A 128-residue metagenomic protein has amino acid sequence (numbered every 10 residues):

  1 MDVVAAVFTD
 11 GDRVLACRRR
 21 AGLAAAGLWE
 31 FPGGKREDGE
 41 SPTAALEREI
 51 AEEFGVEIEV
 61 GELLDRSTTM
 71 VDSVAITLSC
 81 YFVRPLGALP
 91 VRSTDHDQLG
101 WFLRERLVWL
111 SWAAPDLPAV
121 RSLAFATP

Functional and structural regions predicted by a protein language model:
M1-L15, K35, R66: Conserved N-terminal beta-strand and adjoining loop/helix that marks the start of the Nudix/MutT-like hydrolase domain
D2-V4, D12, I76-S79, D97: Change "...and in nucleic-acid phosphodiester-cleaving endonucleases..." to "...and in nucleic-acid processing enzymes
G11-R13, R20, R84-A88, R104-R106: Short loop segments at secondary-structure junctions
R13-E52, V56: Conserved Nudix-box catalytic region and its N-terminal flanking loop in Nudix hydrolases and closely related
A24-L28, V74, P90-P128: Nudix hydrolase/Nudix homology domain
E57-I58, R66-P90, G100: Active-site-adjacent beta-strand/loop module that shapes the phosphate/pyrophosphate-binding cleft
